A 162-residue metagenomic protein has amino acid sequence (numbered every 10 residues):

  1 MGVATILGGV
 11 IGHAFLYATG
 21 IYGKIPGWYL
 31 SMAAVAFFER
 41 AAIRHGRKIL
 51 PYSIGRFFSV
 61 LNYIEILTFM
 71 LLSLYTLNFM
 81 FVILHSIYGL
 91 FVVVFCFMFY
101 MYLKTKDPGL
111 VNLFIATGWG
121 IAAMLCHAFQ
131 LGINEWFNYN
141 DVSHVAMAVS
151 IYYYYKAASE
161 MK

Functional and structural regions predicted by a protein language model:
M1, I11-Y29, V35-K162: Polytopic alpha-helical membrane-helix bundles and their juxtamembrane interface segments in multi-pass membrane
